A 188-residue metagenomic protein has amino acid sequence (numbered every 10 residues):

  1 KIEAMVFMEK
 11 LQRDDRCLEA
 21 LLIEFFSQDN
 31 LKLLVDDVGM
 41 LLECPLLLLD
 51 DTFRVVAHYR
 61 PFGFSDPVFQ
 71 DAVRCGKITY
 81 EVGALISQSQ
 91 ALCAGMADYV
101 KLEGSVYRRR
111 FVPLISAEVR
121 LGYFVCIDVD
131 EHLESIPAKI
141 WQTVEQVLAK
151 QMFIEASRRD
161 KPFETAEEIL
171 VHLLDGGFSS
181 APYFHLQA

Functional and structural regions predicted by a protein language model:
K1-A188: Hydrophobic, helix-rich cores of sensory/ligand-binding and other regulatory modules that couple small-molecule
